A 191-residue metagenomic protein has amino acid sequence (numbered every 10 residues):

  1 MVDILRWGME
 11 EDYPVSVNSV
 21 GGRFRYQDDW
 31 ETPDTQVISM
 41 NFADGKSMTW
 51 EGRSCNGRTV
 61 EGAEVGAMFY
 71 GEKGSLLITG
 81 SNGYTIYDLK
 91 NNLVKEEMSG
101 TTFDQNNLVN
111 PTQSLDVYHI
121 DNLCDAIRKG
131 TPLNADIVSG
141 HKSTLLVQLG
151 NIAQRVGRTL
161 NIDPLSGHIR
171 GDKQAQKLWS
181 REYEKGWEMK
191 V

Functional and structural regions predicted by a protein language model:
M1-V138, T144-V191: Contiguous beta-strand/loop segments that form the cofactor/metal-binding neighborhood of enzyme cores
